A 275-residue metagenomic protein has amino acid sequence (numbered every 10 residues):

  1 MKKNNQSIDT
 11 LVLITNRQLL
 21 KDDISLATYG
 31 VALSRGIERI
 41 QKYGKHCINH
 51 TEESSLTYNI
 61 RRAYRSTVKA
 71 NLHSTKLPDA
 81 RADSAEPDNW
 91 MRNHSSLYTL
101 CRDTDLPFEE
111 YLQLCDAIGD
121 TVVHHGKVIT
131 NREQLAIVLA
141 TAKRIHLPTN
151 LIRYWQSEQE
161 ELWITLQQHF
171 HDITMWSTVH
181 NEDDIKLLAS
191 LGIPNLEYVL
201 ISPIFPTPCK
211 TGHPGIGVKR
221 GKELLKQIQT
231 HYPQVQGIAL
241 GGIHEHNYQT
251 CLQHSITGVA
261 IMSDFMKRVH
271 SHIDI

Functional and structural regions predicted by a protein language model:
M1-E52, N59-T67, N71, D83 (+7 more regions): Conserved N-terminal beta1-alpha1 strand-loop-helix module at the mouth
L20-L26, S157, K210-G215, S271: Short, flexible/disordered intra-domain loops and linkers
D105-A117, E133-Q134, P148-L166, T207-L225: Active-site-adjacent beta->alpha loops and helix N-cap segments on the catalytic face of soluble alpha/beta enzymes
A117-H124, H169, S177, I216-I238: Alpha-helix-loop-beta-strand connector modules within alpha/beta enzyme cores
N131, P148, T178, I201-S202 (+2 more regions): Generic beta-sheet signal
T149-W155, L200-G212, L252-I275: Glycine-rich phosphate-binding active-site loops on the catalytic face of alpha/beta enzymes
V235-N247: Glycine-rich adenosine-cofactor-binding loop
